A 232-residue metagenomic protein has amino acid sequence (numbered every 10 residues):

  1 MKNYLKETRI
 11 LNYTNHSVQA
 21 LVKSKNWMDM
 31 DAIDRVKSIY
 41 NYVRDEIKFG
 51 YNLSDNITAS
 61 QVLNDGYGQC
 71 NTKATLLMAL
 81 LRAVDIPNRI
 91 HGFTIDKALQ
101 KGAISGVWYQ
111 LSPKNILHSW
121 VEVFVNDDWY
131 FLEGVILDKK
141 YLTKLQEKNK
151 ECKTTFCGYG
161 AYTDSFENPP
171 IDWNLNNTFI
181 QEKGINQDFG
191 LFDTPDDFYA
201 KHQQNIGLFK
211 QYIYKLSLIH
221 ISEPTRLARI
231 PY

Functional and structural regions predicted by a protein language model:
M1-D65: Secondary-structure boundary elements
R35, I39, G66-L76, L81: Active-site nucleophilic cysteine motif
N41, T75-P170, F179: Hydrophobic/aromatic-rich core segments of domains that either
D55-T72, D196-K210: Short N-terminal helix-initiation segments at or just after the protein's N-terminus
C70, K139, A228-R229: A broad, structure-centric signal for solvent-exposed, well-ordered loop/edge residues that line or flank functional
D138-L218: Hydrophobic secondary-structure block in the mid-to-C-terminal portion of proteins
I219-Y232: Single conserved hydrophobic/aromatic residue that forms the stacking wall/gate of nucleotide- or nucleobase-binding
